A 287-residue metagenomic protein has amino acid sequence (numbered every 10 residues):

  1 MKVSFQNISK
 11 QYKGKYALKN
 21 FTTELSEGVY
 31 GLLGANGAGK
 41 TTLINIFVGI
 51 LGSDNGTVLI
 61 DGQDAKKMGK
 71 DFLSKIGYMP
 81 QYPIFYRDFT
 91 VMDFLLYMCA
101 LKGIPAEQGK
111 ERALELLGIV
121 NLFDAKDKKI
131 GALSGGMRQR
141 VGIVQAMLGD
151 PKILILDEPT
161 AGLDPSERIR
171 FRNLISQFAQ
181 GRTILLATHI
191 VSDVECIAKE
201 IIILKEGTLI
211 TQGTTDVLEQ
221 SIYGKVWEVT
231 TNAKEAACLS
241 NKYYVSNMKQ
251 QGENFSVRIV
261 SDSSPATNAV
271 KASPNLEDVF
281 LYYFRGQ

Functional and structural regions predicted by a protein language model:
A35-G39: Walker A (P-loop) phosphate-binding loop of ABC-type ATPase nucleotide-binding domains
G56-K67, D71-F72: Conserved ABC transporter NBD signature motif
L96, A100, E107-A125: Conserved ABC ATPase "signature" region
K129-L133: Conserved ABC ATPase signature
L148-K152, G181: A short, proline-enriched helix->beta-strand linker immediately N-terminal to the Walker B motif in ABC-type P-loop
L154-E158: Catalytic Walker B motif of ABC-type/P-loop ATPase nucleotide-binding domains
F171-R258: ABC transporter nucleotide-binding domain
